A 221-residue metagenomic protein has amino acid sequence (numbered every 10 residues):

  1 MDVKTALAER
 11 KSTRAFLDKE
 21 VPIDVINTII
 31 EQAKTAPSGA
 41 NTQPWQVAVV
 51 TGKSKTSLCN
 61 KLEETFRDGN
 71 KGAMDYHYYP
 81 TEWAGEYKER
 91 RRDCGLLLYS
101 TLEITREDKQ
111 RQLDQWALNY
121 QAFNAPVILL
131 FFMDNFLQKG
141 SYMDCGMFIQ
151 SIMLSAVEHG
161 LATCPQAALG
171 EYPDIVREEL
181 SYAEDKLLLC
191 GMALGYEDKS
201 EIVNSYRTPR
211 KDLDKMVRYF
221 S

Functional and structural regions predicted by a protein language model:
M1-S221: Acidic, surface-exposed loops and disordered segments
